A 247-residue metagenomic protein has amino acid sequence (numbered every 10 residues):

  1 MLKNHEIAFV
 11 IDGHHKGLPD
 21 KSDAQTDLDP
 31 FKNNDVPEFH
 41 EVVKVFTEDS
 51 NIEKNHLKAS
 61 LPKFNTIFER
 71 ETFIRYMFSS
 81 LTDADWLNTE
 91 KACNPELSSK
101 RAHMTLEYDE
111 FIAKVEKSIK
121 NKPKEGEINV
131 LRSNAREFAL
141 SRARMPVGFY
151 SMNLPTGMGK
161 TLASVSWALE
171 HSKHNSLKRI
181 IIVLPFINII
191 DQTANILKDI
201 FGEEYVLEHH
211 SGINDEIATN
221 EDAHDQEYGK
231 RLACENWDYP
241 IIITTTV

Functional and structural regions predicted by a protein language model:
M1-K117: Accessory nucleic-acid engagement/destabilization modules that flank
H14-L18, N88, I187-I189, I213-D215 (+1 more regions): Conserved nucleotide-binding/hydrolysis micro-motifs of P-loop NTPases
K117-N153: Conserved pre-motif I regulatory segment
M145-H171: Walker A/P-loop
M145-S151, L177-R179, D238-Y239: Pre-Walker A (Motif I) flank of P-loop NTPase domains
L177-F201, H210-I213: Conserved Walker A/P-loop ATP-binding site and its immediately adjacent core in helicase/helicase-like ATPase domains
G202-V247: Inter-Walker segment of RecA-like/P-loop motor cores
